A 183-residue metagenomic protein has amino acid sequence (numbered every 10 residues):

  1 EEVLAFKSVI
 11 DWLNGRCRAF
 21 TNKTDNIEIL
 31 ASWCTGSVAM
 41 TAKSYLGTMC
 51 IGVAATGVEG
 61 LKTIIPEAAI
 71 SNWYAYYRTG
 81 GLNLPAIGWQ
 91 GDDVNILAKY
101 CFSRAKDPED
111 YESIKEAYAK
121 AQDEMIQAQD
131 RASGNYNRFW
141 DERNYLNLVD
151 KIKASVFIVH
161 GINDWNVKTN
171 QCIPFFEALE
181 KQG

Functional and structural regions predicted by a protein language model:
V3, V9-G15, T21-W33, T41 (+1 more regions): Accessory cap/linker subdomain of secreted extracellular hydrolases
K7-I10, C172, F176: Generic structural signal for well-ordered alpha-helices, preferentially at hydrophobic/aromatic core positions
A42-S44, G161: Conserved alpha/beta-hydrolase "nucleophile elbow" surrounding the catalytic nucleophile
G47: Residues forming the Rossmann-fold NAD(P)(H) cofactor-binding site
I152, I158-H160, D164: Short beta-strand/loop motif that positions the catalytic acidic residue of the alpha/beta-hydrolase fold
W165-C172: Conserved alpha/beta-hydrolase "acid-adjacent" motif
L179-G183: Catalytic histidine neighborhood in serine/cysteine hydrolases with alpha/beta-hydrolase-type architecture
